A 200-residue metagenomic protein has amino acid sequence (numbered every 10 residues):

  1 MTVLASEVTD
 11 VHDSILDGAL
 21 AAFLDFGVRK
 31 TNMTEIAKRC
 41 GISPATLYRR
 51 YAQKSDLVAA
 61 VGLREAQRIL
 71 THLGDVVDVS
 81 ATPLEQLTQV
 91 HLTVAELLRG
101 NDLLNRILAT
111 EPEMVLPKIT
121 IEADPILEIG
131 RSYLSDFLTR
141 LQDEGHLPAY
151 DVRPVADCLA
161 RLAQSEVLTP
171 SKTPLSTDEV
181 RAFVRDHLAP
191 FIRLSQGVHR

Functional and structural regions predicted by a protein language model:
M1-R39, D56-A59: Basic, helix-initiating cap at the start of DNA-binding domains
I15-F23, I69, L73, V94: Short hydrophobic clusters on alpha-helical segments that form packing/core surfaces in small helical domains
C40-Y51: Short hydrophobic/aromatic patch on the recognition helix
A60, G74-G100, A156: Hydrophobic alpha-helical connector segments
Q67-L70, V115-E144, R153-D157: Amphipathic alpha-helical packing segments from all-alpha helical-bundle domains
D75, L108-P117: Short linear capping/connector segments at secondary-structure termini
E85-A109, D124-E128, S135, S171: Helical hydrophobic small-molecule/effector-binding pocket
R106-A109, L127, Q142-H187, V198-R200: Hydrophobic/aromatic-rich alpha-helical bundle segments in the mid-to-C-terminal region
